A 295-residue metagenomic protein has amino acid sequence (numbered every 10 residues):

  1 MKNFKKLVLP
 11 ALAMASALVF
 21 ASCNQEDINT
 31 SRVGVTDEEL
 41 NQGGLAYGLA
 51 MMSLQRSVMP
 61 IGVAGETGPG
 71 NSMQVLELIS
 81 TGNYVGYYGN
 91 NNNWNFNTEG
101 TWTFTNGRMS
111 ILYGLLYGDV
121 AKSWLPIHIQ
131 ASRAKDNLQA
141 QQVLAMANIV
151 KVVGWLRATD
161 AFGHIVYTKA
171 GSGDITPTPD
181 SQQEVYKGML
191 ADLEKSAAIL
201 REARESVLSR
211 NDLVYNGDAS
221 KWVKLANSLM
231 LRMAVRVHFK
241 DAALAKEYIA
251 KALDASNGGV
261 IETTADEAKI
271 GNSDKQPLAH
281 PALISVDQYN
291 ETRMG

Functional and structural regions predicted by a protein language model:
K2-P10: Bacterial N-terminal signal peptides that target proteins for export
A13-M14: Core hydrophobic alpha-helical transmembrane segments of single-pass membrane proteins
C23-G86, R133-A134: Membrane-proximal, proline-rich intrinsically disordered regions
N41-L45, N90-G295: Structured, solvent-exposed acidic/aromatic patches
